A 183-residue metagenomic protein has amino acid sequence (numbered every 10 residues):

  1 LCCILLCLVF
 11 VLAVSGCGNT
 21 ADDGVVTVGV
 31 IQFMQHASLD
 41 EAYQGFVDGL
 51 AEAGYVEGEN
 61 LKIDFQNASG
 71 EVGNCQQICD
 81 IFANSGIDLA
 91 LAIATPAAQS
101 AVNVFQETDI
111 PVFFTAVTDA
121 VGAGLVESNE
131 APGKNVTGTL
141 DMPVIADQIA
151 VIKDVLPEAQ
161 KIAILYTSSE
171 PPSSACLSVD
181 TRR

Functional and structural regions predicted by a protein language model:
L1-I4: Bacterial N-terminal signal peptides that target proteins for export
L8-V9, T181: Intrinsically disordered, low-complexity segments enriched in serine/proline and basic residues
L12-G16: C-terminal motif of bacterial Sec signal peptides marking the signal peptidase cleavage site
C17-R183: Short hydrophobic alpha-helices and adjacent helix-cap/hinge residues
